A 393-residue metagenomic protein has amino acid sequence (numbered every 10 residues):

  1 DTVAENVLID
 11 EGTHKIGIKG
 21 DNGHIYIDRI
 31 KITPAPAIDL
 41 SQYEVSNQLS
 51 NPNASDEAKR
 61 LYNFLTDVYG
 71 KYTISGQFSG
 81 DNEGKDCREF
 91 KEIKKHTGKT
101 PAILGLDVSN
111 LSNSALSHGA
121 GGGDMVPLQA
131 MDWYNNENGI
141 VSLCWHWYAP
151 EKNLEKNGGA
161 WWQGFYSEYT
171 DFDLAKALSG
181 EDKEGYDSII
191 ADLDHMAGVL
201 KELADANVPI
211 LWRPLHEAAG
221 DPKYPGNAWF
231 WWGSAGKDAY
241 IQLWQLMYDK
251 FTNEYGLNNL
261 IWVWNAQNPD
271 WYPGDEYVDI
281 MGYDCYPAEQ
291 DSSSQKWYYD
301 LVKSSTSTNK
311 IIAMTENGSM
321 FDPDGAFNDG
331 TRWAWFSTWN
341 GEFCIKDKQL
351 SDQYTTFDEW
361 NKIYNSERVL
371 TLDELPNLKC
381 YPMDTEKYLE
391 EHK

Functional and structural regions predicted by a protein language model:
D1-A58: Extracytoplasmic
P34-S109: Boundary/entry segment of secreted carbohydrate-active catalytic domains
R60, K85-I93, D124-L128, G198 (+3 more regions): Alpha-helical scaffolding within the catalytic cores of extracellular/periplasmic polymer-degrading hydrolases
G70-Y72, K99-A102, N136-V141, D205-L211 (+4 more regions): Loop/turn elements at helix/coil->beta-strand transitions in domains of secreted/extracellular proteins
K71-G80, N309-K393: Substrate-binding cleft of secreted/luminal carbohydrate-active enzymes
G76-F78, P209-H216, W244-D270, N309-M320: Aromatic-lined carbohydrate-recognition surfaces of secreted/lumenal glycan-active proteins
P101-L106, N268-D291, W339: Aromatic- and acid-rich polysaccharide-binding/catalytic face of secreted or lumenal carbohydrate-active enzymes
S114-L116, G122-L246, N253, L257: Substrate-binding cleft of extracellular glycoside hydrolase catalytic domains
